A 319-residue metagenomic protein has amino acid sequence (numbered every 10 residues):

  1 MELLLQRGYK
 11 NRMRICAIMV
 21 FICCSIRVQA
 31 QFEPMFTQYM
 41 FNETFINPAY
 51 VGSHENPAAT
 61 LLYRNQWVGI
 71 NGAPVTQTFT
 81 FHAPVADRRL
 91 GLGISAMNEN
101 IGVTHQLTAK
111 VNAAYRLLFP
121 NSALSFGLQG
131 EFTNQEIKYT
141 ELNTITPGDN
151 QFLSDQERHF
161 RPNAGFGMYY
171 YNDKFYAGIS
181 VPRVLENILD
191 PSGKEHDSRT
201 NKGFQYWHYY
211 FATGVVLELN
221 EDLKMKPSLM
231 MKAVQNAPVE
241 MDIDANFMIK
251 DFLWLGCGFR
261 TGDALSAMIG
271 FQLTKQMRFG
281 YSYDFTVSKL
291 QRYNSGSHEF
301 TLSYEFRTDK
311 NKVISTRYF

Functional and structural regions predicted by a protein language model:
M1-E33, A245, F306, Y318-F319: Bacterial Sec-dependent N-terminal signal peptides
Q31-F319: Subset of outer-membrane beta-barrel
